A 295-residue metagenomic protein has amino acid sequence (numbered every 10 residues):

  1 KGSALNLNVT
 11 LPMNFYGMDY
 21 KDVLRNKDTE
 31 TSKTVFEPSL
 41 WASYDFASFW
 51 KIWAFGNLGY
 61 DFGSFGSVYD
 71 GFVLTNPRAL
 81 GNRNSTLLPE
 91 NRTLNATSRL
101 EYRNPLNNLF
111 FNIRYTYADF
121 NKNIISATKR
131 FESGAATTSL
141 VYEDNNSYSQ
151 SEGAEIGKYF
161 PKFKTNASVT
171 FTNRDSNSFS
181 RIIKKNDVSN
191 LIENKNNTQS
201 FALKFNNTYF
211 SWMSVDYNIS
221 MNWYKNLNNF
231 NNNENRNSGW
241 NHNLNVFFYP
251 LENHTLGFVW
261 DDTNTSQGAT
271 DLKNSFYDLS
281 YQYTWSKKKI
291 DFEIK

Functional and structural regions predicted by a protein language model:
K1-K295: Exposed, low-structure sequence patches enriched in small/polar residues
